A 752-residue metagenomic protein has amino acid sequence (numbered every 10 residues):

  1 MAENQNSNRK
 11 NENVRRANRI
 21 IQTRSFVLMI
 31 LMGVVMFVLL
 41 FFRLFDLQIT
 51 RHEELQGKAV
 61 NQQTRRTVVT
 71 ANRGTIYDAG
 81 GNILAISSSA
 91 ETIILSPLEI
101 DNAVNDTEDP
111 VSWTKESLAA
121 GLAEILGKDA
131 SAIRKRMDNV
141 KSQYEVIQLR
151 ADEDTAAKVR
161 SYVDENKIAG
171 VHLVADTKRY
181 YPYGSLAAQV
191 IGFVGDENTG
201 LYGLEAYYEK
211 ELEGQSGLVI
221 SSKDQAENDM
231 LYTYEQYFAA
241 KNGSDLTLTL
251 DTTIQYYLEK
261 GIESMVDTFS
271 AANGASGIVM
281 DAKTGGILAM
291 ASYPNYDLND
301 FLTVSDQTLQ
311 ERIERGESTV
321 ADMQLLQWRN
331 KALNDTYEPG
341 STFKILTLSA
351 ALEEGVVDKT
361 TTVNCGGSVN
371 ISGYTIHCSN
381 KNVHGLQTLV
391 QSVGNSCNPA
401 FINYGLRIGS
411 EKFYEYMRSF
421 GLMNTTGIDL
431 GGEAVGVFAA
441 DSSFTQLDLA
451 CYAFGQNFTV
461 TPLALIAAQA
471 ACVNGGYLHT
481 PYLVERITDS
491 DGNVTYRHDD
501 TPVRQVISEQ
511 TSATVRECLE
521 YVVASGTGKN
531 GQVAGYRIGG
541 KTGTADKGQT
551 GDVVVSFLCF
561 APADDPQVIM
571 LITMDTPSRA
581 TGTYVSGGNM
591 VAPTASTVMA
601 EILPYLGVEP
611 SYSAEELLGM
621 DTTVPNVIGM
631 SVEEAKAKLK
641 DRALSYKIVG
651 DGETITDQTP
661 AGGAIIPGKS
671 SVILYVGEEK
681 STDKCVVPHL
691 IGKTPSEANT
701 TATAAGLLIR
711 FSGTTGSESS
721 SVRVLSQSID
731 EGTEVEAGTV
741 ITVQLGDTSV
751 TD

Functional and structural regions predicted by a protein language model:
M1-L309, T336, E411-S419, G531-V533 (+5 more regions): Periplasmic/cell-envelope proteins involved in peptidoglycan metabolism and beta-lactam response
E3-N4, A85, E91, D224-Y237 (+4 more regions): Beta-lactam-recognizing serine transpeptidase/beta-lactamase-like catalytic domain environment
T64, V69-N72, A79, S87-A90 (+27 more regions): Extracytoplasmic
S88, I168-V174, T268-F269, T360-T362 (+3 more regions): Short, well-structured beta-strand/strand-turn elements
A123-G127, D164, G195, E213 (+13 more regions): Sec-exported extracytoplasmic/periplasmic mature domains
A132-K141, K178, A271-T284, N364-S368 (+5 more regions): Acidic/histidine-enriched alpha-helical segments
H498, G535, I572-D752: Ligand-recognition elements built from short beta-strands and adjacent flexible loops
